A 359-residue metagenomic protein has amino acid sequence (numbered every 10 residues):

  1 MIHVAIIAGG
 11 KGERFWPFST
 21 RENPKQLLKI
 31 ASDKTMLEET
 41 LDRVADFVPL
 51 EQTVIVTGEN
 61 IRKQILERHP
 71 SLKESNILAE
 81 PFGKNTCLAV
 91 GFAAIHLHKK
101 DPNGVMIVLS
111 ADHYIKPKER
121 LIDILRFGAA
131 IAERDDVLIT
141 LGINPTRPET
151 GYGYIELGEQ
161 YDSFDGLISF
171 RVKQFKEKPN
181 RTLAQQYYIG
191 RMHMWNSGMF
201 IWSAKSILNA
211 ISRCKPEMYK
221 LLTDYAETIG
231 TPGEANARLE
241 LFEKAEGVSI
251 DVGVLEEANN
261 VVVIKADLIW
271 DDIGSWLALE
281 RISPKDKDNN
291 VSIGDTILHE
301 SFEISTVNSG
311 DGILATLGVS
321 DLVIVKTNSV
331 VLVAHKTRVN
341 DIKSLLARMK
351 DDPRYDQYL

Functional and structural regions predicted by a protein language model:
M1-I2, L50-E51, K73-E74, D101-G104 (+9 more regions): Short coil/turn connectors at secondary-structure junctions
M1-I6, R14-P17, R21, K29-S110 (+3 more regions): Conserved N-terminal catalytic core of the sugar/cofactor nucleotidyltransferase
I7-A8, V56, I107-S110, T140-N144 (+2 more regions): Short beta-strand segments
L37, A93, D112, I155 (+3 more regions): Residue-level signal for inorganic ion chemistry
H113-I115, P145, W270: Short histidine/acidic/glycine/proline-rich micro-motifs that form metal- and phosphate-coordinating active-site loops
K118-P232, N236-L241, V262, H335-K336: Conserved core of the sugar-phosphate nucleotidyltransferase
A204-L359: Left-handed beta-helix
